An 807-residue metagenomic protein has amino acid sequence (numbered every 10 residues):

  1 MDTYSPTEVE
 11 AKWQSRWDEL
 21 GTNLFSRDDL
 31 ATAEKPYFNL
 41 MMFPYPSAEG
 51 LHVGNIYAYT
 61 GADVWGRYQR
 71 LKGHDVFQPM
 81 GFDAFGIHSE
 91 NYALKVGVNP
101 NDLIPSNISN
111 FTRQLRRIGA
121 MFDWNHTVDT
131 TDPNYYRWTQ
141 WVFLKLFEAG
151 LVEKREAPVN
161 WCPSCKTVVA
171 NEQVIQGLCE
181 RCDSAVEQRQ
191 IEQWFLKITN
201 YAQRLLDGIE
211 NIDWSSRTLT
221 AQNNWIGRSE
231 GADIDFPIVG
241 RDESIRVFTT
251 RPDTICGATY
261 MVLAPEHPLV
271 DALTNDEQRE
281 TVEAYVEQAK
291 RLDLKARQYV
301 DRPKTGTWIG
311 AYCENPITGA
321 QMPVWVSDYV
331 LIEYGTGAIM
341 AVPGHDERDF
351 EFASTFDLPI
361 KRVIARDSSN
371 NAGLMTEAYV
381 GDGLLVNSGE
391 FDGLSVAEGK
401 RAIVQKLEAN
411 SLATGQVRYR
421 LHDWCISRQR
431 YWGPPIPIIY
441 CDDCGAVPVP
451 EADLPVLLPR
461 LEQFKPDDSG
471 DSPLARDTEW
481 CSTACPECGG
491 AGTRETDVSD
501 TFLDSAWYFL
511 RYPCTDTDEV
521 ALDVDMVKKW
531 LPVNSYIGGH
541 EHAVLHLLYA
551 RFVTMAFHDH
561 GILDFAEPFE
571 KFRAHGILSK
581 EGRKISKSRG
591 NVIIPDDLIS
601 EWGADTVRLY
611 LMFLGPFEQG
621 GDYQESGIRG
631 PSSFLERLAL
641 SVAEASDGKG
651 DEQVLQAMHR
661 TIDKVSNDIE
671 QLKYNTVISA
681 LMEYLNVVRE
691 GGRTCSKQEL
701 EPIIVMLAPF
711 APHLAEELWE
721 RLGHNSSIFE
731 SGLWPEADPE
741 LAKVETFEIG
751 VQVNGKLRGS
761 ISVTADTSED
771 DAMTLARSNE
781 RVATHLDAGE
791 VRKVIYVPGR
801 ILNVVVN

Functional and structural regions predicted by a protein language model:
M1-L20, F25-E34, A264, R279 (+9 more regions): Basic, alpha-helical terminal appendages of large translation-related enzymes
M1-L40, R70-P79, D102-N110, W214 (+2 more regions): Conserved oxyanion/phosphate-binding beta-strand-loop segments in alpha/beta enzyme cores
T3, K12, R16-L20, K95-D253 (+6 more regions): Residue patterns forming the tRNA-binding/recognition surfaces of aminoacyl-tRNA synthetases and related DALR
Q14, T199, R204-R228, A264-T307 (+2 more regions): Amphipathic alpha-helical
D28-P100, I104, T127-V142, T249-T250 (+3 more regions): N-terminal catalytic cores of NTP/NDP-binding nucleotidyl/phosphoryl-transfer enzymes
A62-D63, D75, H267-D367, A372-G373 (+1 more regions): Catalytic alpha/beta core of large soluble enzyme barrels
E148-N160, S164, R228, G415-C444 (+4 more regions): Helix-rich, typically C-terminal accessory recognition domains appended to large enzymatic cores
A311-Y334, S482-Q619: Alpha-helical recognition segments enriched in aromatics with Gly/Pro capping that present substrate-recognition
